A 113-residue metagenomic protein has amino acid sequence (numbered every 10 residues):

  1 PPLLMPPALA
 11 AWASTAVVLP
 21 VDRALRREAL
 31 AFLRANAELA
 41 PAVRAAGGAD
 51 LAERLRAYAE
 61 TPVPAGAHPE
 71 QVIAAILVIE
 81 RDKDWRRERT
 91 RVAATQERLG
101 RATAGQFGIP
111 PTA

Functional and structural regions predicted by a protein language model:
P1-A113: Membrane-interfacial and juxtamembrane segments of integral membrane proteins
